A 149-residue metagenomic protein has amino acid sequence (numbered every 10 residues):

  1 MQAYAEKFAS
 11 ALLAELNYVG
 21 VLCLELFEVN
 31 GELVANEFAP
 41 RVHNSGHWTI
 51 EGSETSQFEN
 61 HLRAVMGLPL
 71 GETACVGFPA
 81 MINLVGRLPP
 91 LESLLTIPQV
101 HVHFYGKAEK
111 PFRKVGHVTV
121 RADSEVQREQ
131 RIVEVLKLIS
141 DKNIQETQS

Functional and structural regions predicted by a protein language model:
M1-Q2, D141: Short, structured coil/loop segments at alpha-helix boundaries
A3-L24, V29-N30, A39-R87: Active-site "cap" helix and flanking loop/linker of ATP-utilizing ligase/carboxylase catalytic domains
E28-E32, A122-D123: Short acidic-glycine loop/turn motifs at beta-strand connectors
L62-S149: Peripheral (often C-terminal) accessory segments that flank ATP-dependent C-N-forming ligase machineries
